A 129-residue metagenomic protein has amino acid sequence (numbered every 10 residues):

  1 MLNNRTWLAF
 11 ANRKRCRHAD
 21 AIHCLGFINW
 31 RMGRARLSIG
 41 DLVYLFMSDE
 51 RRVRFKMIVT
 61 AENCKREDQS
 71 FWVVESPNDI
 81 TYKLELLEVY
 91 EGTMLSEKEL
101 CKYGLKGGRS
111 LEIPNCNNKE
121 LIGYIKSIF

Functional and structural regions predicted by a protein language model:
M1-T6, L25-M32, E67-F129: Contiguous surface segments at macromolecular interaction interfaces
F10-L25: Short, basic/aromatic beta-hairpin or loop at an interaction surface
K14-C16, E50-R51, C64: Short, solvent-exposed loop/turn segments at secondary-structure junctions
G33-M47: Short coil-to-beta transition motif at edge beta-strands of beta-rich domains
S38-G40, R52-R54, P77-T81: Short connector loops at helix/strand junctions that flank enzyme active sites, especially segments positioning acidic
F46-D49, M57: Short Ser/Thr-interspersed hydrophobic loop/turn segments at strand-loop and sheet-helix junctions that line or gate
V53-E62: Short beta-strand-centered aromatic/proline hotspots
